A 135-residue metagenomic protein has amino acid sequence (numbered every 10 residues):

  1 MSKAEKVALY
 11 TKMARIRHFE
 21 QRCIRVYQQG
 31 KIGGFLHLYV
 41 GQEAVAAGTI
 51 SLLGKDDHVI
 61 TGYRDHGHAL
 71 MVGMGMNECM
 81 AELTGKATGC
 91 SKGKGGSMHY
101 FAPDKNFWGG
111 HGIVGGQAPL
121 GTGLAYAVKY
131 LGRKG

Functional and structural regions predicted by a protein language model:
M1-V7: Charged, compositionally biased N-terminal leader segments and the immediate start of the first structured element
Q21-R25, Q29-G135: Cofactor-binding active-site loop characterized by glycine-rich and histidine/acidic residues
